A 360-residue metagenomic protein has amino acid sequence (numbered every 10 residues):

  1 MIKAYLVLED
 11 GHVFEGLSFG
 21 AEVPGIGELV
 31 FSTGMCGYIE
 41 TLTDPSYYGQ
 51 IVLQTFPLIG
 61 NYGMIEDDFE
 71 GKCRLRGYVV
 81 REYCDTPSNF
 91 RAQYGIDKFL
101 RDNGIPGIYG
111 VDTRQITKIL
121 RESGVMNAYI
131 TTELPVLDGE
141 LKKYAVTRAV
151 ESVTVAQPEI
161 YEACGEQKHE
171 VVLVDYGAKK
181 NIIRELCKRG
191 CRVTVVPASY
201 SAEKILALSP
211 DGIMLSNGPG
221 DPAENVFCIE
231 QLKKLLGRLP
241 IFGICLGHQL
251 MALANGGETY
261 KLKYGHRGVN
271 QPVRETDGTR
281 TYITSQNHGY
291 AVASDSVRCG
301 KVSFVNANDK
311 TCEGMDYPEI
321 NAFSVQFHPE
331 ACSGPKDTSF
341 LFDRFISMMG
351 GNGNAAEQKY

Functional and structural regions predicted by a protein language model:
M1-E203, L208, P222, C332 (+1 more regions): RNA-binding accessory domains that recognize and position tRNA/RNA substrates
P106, E170, P240-F242, E258 (+1 more regions): Proline-centered loop/turn at the N-terminus of a beta-strand
D112, C245, H288, H328: Active-site glycine-centered loops adjacent to acidic/histidine catalytic or metal-binding residues that shape
E170-D175, T284-S285, F323-F327: Active-site-proximal beta-strand elements of phosphoester/diester hydrolases
G212, S216-I283, G334-R344, M348-G350: Cysteine-nucleophile active-site neighborhood
R280-I320, E357-Y360: Catalytic beta-strand/loop cores that center a nucleophilic Ser/Cys/Thr and support acyl-enzyme chemistry
G314-G351, A355-E357: A glycine-centered loop/beta-turn motif at secondary-structure junctions
